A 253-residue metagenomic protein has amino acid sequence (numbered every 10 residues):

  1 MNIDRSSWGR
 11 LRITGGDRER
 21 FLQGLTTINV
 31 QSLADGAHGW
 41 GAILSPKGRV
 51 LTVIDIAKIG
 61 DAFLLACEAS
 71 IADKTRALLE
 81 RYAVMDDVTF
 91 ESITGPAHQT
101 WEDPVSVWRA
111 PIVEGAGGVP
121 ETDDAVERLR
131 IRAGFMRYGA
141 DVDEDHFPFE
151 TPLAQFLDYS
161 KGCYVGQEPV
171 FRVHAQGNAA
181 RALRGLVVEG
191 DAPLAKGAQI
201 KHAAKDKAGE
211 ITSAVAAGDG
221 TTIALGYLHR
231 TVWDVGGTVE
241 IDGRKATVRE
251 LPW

Functional and structural regions predicted by a protein language model:
M1-V53: Acidic, proline/glycine-enriched N-terminal capping motif
N2-I3, G9-R10, T52-M136, E240: Acidic, low-complexity central loop/insert segments
D4-L25, E91-E102, N178-E189: Short glycine-/aliphatic-rich beta-strand segments at the starts of folded cytosolic domains
S7-G9, G39, T52, D61 (+6 more regions): A generic structural signal for short beta-strands and their flanking turns/coil linkers
D17-L22, A72-R76, V113-G117, A192-G197 (+1 more regions): Short, conserved charged micro-motifs
Q23, T27-Q31, I71-D73, A77-M85 (+3 more regions): Short, intrinsically disordered, mixed-charge
R49, T151-L157, V165-Q167, F171-W253: Glycine-rich, small/acidic residue-mixed loop/short-helix segments
P111-V187: Anionic-ligand-binding alpha/beta catalytic cores of soluble enzymes and soluble regulatory domains that recognize
